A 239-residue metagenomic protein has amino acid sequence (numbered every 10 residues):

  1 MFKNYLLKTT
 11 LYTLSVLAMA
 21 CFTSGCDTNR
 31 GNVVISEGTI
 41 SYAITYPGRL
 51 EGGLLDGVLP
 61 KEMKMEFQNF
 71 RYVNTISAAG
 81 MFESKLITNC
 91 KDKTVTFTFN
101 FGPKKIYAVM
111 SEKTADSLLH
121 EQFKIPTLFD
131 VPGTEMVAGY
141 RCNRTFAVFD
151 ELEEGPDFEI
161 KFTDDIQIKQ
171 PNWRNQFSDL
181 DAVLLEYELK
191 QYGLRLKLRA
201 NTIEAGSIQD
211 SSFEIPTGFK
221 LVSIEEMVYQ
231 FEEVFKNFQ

Functional and structural regions predicted by a protein language model:
M1-F2, D27: N-terminal hydrophobic targeting signals that begin at the initiator methionine
F2-L14: Bacterial N-terminal signal peptides that target proteins for export
C21-G25: C-terminal motif of bacterial Sec signal peptides marking the signal peptidase cleavage site
D27-M110, D116-Q239: Extended soluble regions of mature proteins
